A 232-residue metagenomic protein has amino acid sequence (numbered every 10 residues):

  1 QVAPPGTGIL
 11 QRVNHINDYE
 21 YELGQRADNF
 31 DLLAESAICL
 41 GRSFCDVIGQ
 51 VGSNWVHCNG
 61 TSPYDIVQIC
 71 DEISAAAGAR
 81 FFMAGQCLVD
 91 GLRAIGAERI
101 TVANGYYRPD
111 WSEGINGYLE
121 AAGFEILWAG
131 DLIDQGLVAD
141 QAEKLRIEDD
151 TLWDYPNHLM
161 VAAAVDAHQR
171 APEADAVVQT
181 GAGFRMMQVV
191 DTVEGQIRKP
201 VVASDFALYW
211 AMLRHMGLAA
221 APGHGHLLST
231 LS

Functional and structural regions predicted by a protein language model:
Q1-E35, N116-W153: N-terminal glycine-rich anion-binding loop in soluble enzyme alpha/beta folds
D31-C39, P156-D175, A182-V189: A short, acidic, amphipathic alpha-helical segment used as a generic capping/interface helix at domain edges
A37-Q50, N54-R80: Glycine/small-residue-rich loop that forms an oxyanion/phosphate-binding "nest" at active or ligand-binding sites
D46-G52, T101-A103, A174-G181: Periplasmic-binding protein-like
G52-P63, L88, G105-W111, T180-M187: Gly/Ser/Thr-rich loops at beta-strand to alpha-helix junctions that form or flank small-molecule/cofactor-binding
C70-Q141: Conserved beta-alpha
A76, R80-A97, A122, V165-P172 (+4 more regions): Hydrophobic structural segments
Q188, Q196, V202-S232: C-terminal functional extensions of proteins
